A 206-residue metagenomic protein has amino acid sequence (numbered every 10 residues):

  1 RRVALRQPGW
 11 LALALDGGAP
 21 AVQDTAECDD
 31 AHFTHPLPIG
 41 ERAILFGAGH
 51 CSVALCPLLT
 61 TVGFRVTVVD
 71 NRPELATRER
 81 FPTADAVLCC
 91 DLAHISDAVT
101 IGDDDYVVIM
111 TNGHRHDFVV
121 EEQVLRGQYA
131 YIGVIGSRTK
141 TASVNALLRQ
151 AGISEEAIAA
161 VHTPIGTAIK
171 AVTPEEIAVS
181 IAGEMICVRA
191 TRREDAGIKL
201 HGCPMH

Functional and structural regions predicted by a protein language model:
R1-N71, L75-L88, G102-Y106, L147 (+2 more regions): Segments forming oxygen-rich coordination pockets for charged ligands
E41, F46, M110-T111, V134-I135 (+1 more regions): Thr-Gly-centered strand-to-loop micro-motif
G49-H50, H114-R115, T139: Residue-level detector of alpha-helix initiation sites
L58, V119-V124: A short acidic, amphipathic alpha-helical/loop segment
F64, Y129, I153: Short phosphate-binding/catalytic loops that engage adenosine nucleotides
V69, Y106, T111, E122-L148: ADP-ribose/adenylate-binding Rossmann-like module
A93-D103: Short amphipathic alpha-helix with an adjacent loop that forms part of the alpha/beta core around
I135-H206: Adenosine-phosphate binding glycine-rich loop
